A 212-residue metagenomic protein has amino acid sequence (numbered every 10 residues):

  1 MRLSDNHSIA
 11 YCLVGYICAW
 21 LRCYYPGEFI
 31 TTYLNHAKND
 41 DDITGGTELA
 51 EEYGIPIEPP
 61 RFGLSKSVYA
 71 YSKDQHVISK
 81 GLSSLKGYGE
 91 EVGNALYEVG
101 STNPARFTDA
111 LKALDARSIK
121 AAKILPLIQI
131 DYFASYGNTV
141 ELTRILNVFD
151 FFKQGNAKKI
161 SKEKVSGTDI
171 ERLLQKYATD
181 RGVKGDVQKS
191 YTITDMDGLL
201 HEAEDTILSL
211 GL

Functional and structural regions predicted by a protein language model:
M1-L212: Noncatalytic, beta-rich nucleic-acid-contacting surfaces in large DNA/RNA-processing enzymes
